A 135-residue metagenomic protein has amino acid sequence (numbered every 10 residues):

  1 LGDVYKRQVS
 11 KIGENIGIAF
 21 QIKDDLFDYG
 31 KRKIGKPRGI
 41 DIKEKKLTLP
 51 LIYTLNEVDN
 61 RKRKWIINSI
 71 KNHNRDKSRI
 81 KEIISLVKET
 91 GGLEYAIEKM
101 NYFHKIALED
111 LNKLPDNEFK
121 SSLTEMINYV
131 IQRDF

Functional and structural regions predicted by a protein language model:
L1-Y5: Short, small-residue-biased leader/transition segments that mark boundaries at the very start of proteins
R7-K11, R32-E57, R63-N101: Divalent-cation-assisted or electrostatically stabilized phosphate/pyrophosphate-binding catalytic cores
R7-R32, L47, L51, S121-F135: Active-site alpha-helical segments that house and flank conserved acidic catalytic motifs for diphosphate chemistry
L26-D28, N68, E109: Intrinsically disordered, low-complexity segments enriched in polar/charged small residues
R61, S78, E82-F135: C-terminal charged capping/lid subdomain of soluble metabolic enzymes
